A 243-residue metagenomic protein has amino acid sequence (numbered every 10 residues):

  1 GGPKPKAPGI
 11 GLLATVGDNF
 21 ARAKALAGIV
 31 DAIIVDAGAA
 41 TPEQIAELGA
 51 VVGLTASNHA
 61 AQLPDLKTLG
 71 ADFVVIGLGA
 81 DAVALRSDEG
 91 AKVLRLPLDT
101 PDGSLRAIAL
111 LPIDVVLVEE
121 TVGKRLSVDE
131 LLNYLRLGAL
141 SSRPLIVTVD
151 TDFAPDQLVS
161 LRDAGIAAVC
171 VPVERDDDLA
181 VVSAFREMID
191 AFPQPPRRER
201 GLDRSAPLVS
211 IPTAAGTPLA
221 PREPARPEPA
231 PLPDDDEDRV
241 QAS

Functional and structural regions predicted by a protein language model:
G1-A56, P221-S243: Conserved N-terminal beta1-alpha1 strand-loop-helix module at the mouth
L13-N19, V35-A39, L54-H59, V75-G79 (+4 more regions): Structural motif
R22, T41-Q44, L48, Q62 (+4 more regions): A general structural detector for well-ordered alpha-helical segments in enzyme core domains, enriched
R22-A25, A60-T68, T100-L110, T151-V169: Catalytic cores of alpha/beta
A32-T41, D72-A84, V115-K124, R162-A184: Glycine-rich phosphate-binding active-site loops on the catalytic face of alpha/beta enzymes
G49, L54-R143, R198-G201: Conserved anion-binding
L126-E174: Hydrophobic secondary-structure block in the mid-to-C-terminal portion of proteins
R175-A242: C-terminal helical cap(s) of enzyme catalytic domains, especially alpha/beta-barrels
